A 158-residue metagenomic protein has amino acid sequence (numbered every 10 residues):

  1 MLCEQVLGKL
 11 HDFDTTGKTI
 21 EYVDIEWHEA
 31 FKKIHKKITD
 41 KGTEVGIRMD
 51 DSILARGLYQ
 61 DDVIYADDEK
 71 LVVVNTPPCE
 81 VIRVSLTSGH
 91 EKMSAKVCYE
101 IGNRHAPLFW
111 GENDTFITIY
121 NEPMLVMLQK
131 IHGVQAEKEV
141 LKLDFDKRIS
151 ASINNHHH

Functional and structural regions predicted by a protein language model:
M1-I20, K41, D114-H158: Helix-rich terminal scaffold detector
T39-I53: Short, structured beta-strand/loop micro-motifs enriched in basic residues and often containing a Trp
A55-L58, I64: Short, well-ordered loop/turn sites that connect or cap secondary structure elements
L58, L86-I101: Short amphipathic alpha-helix segments
V63, D68-E69: Short, surface-exposed secondary-structure boundary micro-motifs
V73-T87: Short glycine-/aliphatic-rich beta-strand segments at the starts of folded cytosolic domains
Y99-G111: Residues forming anionic-ligand binding surfaces in small-molecule and nucleic-acid pockets of primarily soluble enzymes
